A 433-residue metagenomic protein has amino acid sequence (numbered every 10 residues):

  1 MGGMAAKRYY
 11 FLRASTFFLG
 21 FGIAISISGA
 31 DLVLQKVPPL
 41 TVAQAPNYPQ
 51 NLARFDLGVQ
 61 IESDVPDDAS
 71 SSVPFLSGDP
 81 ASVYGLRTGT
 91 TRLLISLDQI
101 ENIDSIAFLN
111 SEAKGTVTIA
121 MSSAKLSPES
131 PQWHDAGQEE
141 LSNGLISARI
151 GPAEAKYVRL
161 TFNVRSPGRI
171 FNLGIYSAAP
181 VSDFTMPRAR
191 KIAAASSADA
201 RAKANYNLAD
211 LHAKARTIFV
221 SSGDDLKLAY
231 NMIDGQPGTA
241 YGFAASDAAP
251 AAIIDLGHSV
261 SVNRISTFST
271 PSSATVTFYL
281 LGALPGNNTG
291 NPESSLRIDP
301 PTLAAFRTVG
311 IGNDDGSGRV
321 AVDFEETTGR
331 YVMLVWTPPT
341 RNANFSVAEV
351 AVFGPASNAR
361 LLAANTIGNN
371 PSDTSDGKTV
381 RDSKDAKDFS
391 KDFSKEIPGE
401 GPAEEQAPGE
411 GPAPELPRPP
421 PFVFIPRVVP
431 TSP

Functional and structural regions predicted by a protein language model:
M1-F11: N-terminal secretory signal peptides that target proteins for export/translocation
R13-S26: Bacterial N-terminal signal peptides
A14, F393-K395, A403-E405: Ser/Thr/Pro/Gly-rich low-complexity, intrinsically disordered segments
D31-Q99, S111-K114, Q138, Y176-H258 (+7 more regions): Disordered, acidic Ser/Thr/Pro-rich linker "stalks" and the adjacent N-terminal cap of the next globular domain
D31-V37, G89-T90, S111-S182, S246-A249 (+2 more regions): Trp- and acidic/polar-enriched beta-sheet ligand-binding modules for extracellular glycan and matrix recognition
S105, R264: Short amphipathic, basic-aromatic surface patches that mediate peripheral association with negatively charged
L256, P398, P402, Q406-P408 (+1 more regions): Intrinsically disordered, low-complexity proline-rich tandem-repeat tracts
